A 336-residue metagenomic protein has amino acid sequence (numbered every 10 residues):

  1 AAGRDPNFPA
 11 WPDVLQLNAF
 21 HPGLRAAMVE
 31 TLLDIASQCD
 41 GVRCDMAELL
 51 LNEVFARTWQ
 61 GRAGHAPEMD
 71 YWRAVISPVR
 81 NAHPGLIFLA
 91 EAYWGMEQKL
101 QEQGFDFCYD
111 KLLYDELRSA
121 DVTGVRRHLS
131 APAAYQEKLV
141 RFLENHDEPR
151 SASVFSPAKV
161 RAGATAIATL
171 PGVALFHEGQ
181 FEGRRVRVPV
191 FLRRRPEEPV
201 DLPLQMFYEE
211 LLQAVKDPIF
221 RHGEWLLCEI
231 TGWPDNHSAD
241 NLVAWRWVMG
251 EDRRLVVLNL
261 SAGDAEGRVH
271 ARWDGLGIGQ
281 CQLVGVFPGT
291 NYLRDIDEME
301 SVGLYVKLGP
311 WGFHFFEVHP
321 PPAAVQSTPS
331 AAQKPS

Functional and structural regions predicted by a protein language model:
A1-S336: Active-site and adjacent substrate-binding regions of carbohydrate-active enzymes
